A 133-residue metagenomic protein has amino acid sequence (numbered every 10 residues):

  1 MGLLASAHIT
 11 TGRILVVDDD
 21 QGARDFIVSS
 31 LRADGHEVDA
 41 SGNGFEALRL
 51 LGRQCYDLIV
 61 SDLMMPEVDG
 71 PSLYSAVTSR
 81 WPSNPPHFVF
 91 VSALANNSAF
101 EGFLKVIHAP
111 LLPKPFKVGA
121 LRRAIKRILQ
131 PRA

Functional and structural regions predicted by a protein language model:
M1-R13, E101, K117-A133: Non-catalytic signal-transmission and effector/linker regions of two-component phosphorelay proteins
D25-A33: Charged docking surfaces used in two-component/phosphorelay signaling
G35-G42, L50: Short hydrophobic/Thr-rich beta-strand motif most characteristic of the beta2 strand and flanking loop of CheY-like
D62: Active-site residues of response regulator receiver
M65: Receiver (REC) domain active-site loop signature in two-component systems and cognate sites in sensor histidine kinases
V89-V91: Hydrophobic/aromatic residues positioned on beta-strands within the core alpha/beta folds
K114: A Lys-centered signature of the CheY-like receiver
